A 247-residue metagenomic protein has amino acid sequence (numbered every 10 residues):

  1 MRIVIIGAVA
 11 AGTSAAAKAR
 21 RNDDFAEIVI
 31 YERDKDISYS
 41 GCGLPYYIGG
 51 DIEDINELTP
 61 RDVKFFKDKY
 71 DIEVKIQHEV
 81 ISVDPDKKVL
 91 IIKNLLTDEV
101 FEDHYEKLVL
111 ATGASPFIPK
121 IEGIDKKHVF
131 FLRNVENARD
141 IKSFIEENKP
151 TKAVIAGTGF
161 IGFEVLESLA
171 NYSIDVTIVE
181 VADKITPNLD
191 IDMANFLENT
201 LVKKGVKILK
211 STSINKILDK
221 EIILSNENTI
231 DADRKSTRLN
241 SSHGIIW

Functional and structural regions predicted by a protein language model:
M1-E73, Q77, L166-L189: Beta1-alpha1 glycine-rich phosphate/pyrophosphate-binding loop at the start of Rossmann-like nucleotide-binding domains
M1-V4, K64-A156, S211, I222-R238: FAD-binding core/adjacent interface of flavoenzyme oxidoreductases
G7-G12, G113, G157-G162: Conserved phosphate-binding and hydrolysis motifs of nucleotide-dependent enzymes
A19-R21, G43-Y46, V89-L90, E122-K126 (+4 more regions): Short, glycine/charged-enriched secondary-structure capping and boundary segments
T59, K152-A153, F160-N215: Rossmann-like dinucleotide-binding cores of NAD(P)H-dependent redox enzymes
I118-P119, F163-E164, W247: Glycine/Thr-rich phosphate-binding loops of Rossmann-like dinucleotide-binding domains
K235, L239-W247: Single conserved hydrophobic/aromatic residue that forms the stacking wall/gate of nucleotide- or nucleobase-binding
